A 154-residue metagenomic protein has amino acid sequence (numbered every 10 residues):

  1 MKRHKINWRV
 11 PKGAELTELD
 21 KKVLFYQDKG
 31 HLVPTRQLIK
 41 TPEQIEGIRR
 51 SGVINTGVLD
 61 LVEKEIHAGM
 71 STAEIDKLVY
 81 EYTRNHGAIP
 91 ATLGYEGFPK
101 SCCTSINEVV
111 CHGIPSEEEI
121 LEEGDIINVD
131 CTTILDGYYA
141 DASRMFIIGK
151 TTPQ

Functional and structural regions predicted by a protein language model:
M1-Q154: Active-site neighborhoods and metal-handling regions in enzymes and metal-associated proteins
